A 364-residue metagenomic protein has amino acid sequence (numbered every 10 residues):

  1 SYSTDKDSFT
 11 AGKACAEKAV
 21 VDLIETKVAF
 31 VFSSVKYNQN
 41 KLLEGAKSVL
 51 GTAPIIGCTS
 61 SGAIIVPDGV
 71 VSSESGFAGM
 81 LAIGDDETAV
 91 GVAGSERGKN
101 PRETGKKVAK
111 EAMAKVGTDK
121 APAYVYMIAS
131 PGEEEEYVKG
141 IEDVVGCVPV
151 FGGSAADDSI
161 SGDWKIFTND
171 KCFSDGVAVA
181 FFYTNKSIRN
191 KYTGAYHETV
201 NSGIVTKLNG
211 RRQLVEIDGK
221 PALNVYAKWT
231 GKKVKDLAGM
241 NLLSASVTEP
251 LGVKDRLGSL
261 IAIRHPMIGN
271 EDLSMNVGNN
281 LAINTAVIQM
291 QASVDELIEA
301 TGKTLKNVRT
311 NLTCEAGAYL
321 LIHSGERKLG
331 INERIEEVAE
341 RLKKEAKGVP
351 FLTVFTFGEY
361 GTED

Functional and structural regions predicted by a protein language model:
S1-V28, S33-V49, A53, C58-N332 (+2 more regions): Small-residue-enriched flexible segments
